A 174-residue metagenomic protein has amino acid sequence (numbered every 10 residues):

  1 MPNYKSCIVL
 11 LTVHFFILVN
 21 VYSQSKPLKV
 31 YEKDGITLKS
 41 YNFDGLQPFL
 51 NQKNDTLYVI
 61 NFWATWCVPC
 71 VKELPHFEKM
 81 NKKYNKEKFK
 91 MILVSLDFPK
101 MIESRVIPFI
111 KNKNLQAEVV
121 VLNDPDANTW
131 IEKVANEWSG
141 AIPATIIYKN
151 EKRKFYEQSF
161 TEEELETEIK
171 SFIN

Functional and structural regions predicted by a protein language model:
M1-L28, N174: Bacterial Sec-dependent N-terminal signal peptides
V21-S40, P108: N-proximal helix/coil linker or "cap" segments that precede and/or mark the start of modular domains
T37-Y58: A short beta-strand-turn-helix
T56-Y58, F62-W66, F98: Short pre-active-site segment immediately N-terminal to redox-active cysteine/selenocysteine motifs in thiol-based
F62-K79: Conserved redox-active cysteine motifs that mediate thiol-disulfide chemistry, especially di-cysteine Cys-X(1-2)-Cys
P75-K113, D126-E132: Structural microenvironment flanking redox-active thiols in thiol-disulfide oxidoreductases
F109-I142, N150: Short, internal strand/loop/helix patches that form the active-site neighborhood or redox-interaction surface
I142-N174: Thiol-/selenol-based redox modules, centered on thioredoxin-like and closely related oxidoreductase domains
